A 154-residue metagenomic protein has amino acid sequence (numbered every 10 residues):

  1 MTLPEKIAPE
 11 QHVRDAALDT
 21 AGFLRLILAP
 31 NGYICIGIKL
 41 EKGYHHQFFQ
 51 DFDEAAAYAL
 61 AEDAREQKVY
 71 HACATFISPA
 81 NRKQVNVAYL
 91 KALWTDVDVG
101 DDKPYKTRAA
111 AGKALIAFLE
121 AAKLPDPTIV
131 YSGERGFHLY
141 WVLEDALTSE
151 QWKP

Functional and structural regions predicted by a protein language model:
M1-A92, G100-A109: DNA replication initiation on ssDNA origins
Q50, V97-V99, W141-D145: Short beta-strand-to-loop capping motifs
T95, P125: Catalytic residues for metal-mediated phosphoryl-transfer on nucleic acids/nucleotides
G100-D102, G136, A146: A short, flexible beta-alpha/helix-coil linker loop
P104-A122, L143-P154: Helical (often loop-to-helix) elements that flank the catalytic cores of nucleotide-handling enzymes
I129-W141: Short, conserved phosphate-binding/catalytic loop or strand-edge motifs used in phosphoryl-/nucleotidyl-transfer
